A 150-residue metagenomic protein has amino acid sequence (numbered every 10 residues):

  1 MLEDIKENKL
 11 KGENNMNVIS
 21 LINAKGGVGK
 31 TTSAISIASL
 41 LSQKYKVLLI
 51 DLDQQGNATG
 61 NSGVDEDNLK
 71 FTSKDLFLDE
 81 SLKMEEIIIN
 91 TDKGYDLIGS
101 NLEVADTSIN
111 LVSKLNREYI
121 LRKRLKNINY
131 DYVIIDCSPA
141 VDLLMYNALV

Functional and structural regions predicted by a protein language model:
M1-V150: P-loop NTP-binding core
